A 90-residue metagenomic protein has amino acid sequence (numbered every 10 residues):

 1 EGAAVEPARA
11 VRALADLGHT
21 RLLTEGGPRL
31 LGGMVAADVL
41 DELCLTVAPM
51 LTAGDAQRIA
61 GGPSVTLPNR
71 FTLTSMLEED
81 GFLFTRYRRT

Functional and structural regions predicted by a protein language model:
E1-T90: Enzymes that bind and transform nitrogen-containing heteroaromatic metabolites
